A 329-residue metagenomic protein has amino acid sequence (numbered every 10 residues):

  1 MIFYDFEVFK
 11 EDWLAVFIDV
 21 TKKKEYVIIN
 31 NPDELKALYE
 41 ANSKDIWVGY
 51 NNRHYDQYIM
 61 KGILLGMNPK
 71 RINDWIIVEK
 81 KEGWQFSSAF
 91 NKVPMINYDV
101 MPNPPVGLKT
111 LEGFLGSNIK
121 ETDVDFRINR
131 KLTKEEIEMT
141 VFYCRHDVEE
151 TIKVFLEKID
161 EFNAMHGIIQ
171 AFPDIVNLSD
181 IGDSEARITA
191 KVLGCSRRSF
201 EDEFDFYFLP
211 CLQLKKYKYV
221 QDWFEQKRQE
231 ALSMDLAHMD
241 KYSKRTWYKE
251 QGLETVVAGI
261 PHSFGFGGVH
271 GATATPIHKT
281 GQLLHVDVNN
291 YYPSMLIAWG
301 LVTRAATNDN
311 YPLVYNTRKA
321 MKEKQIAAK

Functional and structural regions predicted by a protein language model:
M1-E82, Y242-I277: Conserved RNase H-like, two-metal-ion catalytic cores of nucleic-acid enzymes
M1-V8, N97-D99, L284-V286: Two-metal-ion RNase H-like nuclease active-site motif
F9, Y55, N103, T151 (+1 more regions): General alpha-helical segment detector with a strong preference for membrane-spanning helices and helix-boundary regions
K10-E11, A41-K44, F90-P94, R145-V148 (+2 more regions): Short, well-ordered loop/turn elements at secondary-structure boundaries
W47, N52, Q57, G66-E149 (+1 more regions): Active-site-proximal helix-loop-helix substrate-binding element of RNase H-like nuclease domains
F114-T122, I128-W299: Conserved "right-hand" nucleotidyltransferase catalytic core of DNA-directed polymerases
K279-T280, V286-K329: Conserved catalytic core of nucleic-acid polymerases
